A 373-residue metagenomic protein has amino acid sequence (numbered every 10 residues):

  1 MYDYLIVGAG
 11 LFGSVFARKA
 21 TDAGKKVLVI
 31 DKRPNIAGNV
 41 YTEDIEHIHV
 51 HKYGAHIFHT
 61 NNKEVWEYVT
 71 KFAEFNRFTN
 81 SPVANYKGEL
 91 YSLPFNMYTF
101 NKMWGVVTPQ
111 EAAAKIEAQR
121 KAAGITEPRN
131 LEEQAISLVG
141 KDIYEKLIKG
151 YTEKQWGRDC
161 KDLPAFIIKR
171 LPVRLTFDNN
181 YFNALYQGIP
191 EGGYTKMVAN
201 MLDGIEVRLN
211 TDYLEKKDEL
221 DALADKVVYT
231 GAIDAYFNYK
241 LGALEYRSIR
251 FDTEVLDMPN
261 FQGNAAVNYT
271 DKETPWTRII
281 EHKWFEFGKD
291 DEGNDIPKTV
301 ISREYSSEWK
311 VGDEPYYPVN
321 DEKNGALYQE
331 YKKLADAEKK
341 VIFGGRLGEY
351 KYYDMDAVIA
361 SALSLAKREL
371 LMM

Functional and structural regions predicted by a protein language model:
Y2-V29, A366: N-terminal Rossmann-like FAD-binding beta1-loop-alpha1 element of flavoenzymes
L11-F12, P34-N35, Y98, E153 (+5 more regions): Short, solvent-exposed loop/turn segments at secondary-structure junctions
T21-E46: Glycine-rich FAD pyrophosphate-binding loop
D44-K52, D178-Y181: Short glycine/proline- and charge-enriched loop/turn segments that cap or connect secondary-structure elements
A55-E89: N-terminal FAD cofactor-binding segment of flavoenzymes
A84-Y91, M97-K226, T230, F237: Active-site/ligand-binding neighborhood in enzyme catalytic cores
L214-L334: Mid-domain catalytic core of redox enzymes that form a hydrophobic substrate pocket/lid adjacent to a catalytic redox
E314-M373: C-terminal catalytic lobe of FAD-dependent flavoproteins
